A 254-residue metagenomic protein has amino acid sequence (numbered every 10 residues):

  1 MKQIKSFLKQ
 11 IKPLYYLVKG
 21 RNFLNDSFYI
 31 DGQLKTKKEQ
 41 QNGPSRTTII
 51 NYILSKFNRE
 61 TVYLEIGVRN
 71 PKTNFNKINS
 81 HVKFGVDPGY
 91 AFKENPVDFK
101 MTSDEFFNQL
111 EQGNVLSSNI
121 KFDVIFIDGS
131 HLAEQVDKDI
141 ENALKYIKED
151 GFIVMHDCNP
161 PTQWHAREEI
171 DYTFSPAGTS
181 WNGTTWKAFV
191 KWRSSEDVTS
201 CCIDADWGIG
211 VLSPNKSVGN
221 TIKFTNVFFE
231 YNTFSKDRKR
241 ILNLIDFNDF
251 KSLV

Functional and structural regions predicted by a protein language model:
M1-F126, S130-V254: A short alpha-helical cap/connector motif
